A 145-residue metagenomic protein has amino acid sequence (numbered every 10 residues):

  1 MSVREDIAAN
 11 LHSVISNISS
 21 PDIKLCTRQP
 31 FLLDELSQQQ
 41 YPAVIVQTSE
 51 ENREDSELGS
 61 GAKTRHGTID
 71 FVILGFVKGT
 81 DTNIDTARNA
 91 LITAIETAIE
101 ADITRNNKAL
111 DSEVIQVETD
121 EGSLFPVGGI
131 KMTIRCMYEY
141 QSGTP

Functional and structural regions predicted by a protein language model:
M1-Q40, T48-P145: Charged, amphipathic alpha-helical segments and their flanking helix caps
V44: Helicase-core coupling region on the C-terminal RecA-like lobe
